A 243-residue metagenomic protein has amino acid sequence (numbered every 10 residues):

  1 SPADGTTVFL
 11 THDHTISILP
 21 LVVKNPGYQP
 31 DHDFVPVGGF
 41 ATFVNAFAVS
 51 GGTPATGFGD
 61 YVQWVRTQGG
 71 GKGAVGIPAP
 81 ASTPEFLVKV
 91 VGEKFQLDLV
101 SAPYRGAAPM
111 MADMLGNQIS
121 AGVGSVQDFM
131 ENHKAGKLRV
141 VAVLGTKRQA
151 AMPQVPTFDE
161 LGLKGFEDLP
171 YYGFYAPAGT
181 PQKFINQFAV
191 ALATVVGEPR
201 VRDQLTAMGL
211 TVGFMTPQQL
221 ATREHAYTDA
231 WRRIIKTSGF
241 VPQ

Functional and structural regions predicted by a protein language model:
S1-L10, G69-G73, L97, L115-G124 (+2 more regions): Alpha-to-beta junction loops
S1-T7, S17, L21-P109, F158-E160 (+1 more regions): Hinge/capping helix and adjacent helix->loop/strand transition within the periplasmic-binding protein
P2, G57, P103, N117-Q118 (+7 more regions): Conserved functional loop/turn residues at catalytic and ligand-binding sites
L10-T11, G39, Y104, V123-S125 (+2 more regions): Short beta-strand and adjacent tight-turn residues that come in two discontinuous sequence segments and form the edges
H14-N25, V90-K94, A121-V155: A ligand-binding cleft/hinge motif common to bilobed small-molecule-binding domains
L97, K134, Q182-Q243: An extracytoplasmic/periplasmic, membrane-proximal ligand-sensing/linker region
M110-M111, F129: Short, hydrophobic alpha-helical packing/hinge segments within bilobed ligand-binding/sensory domains
F129, R148, F158, V201-R202 (+1 more regions): A generic structural signal for short hydrophobic patches within well-formed alpha-helices
